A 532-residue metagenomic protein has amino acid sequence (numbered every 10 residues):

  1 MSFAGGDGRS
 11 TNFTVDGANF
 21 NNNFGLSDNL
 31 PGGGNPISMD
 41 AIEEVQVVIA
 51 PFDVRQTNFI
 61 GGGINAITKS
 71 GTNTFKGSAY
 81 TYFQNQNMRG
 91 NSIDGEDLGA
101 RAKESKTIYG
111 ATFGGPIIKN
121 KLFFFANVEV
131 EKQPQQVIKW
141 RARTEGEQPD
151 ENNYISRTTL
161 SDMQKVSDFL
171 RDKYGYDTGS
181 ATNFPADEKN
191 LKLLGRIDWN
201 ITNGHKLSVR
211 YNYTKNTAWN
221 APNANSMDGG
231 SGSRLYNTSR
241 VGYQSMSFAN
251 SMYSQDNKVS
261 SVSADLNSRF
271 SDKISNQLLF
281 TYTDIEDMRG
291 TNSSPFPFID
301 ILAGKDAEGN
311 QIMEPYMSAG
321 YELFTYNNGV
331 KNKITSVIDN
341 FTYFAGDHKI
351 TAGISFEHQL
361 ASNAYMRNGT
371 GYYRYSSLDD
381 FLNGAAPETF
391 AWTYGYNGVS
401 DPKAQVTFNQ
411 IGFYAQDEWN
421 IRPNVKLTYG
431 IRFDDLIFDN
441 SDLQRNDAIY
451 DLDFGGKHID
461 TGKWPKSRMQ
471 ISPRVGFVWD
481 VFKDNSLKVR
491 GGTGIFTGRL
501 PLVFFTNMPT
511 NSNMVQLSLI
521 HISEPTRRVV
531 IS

Functional and structural regions predicted by a protein language model:
M1-V54, N58-G63, K69-S247, S254-K258 (+3 more regions): Acidic, glycine-rich flexible loop segments
F3, A66, F75-T81, Y109-G115 (+11 more regions): Membrane-embedded beta-strands that build the outer-membrane beta-barrel scaffold
G6-G8, V406-T407, W464: Short, small/polar residue-rich loop motifs at catalytic or cofactor-binding pockets
W140-R143, N225-S226, S293-F296, R367-T370 (+2 more regions): Short secondary-structure boundary/capping segments
D172, A186-N190, T202-Q416, F454-K457: Replace "related TpsB outer-membrane translocases also match" with "some related outer-membrane beta-barrels such as
E286-M288, I437, S486-I520: Surface-exposed extracellular loop regions of Gram-negative outer-membrane beta-barrel proteins, predominantly
S441-P465: Catalytic cores of eukaryotic secretory-pathway lumenal/extracellular enzymes that build and remodel glycoconjugates
I520-I531: Single conserved hydrophobic/aromatic residue that forms the stacking wall/gate of nucleotide- or nucleobase-binding
